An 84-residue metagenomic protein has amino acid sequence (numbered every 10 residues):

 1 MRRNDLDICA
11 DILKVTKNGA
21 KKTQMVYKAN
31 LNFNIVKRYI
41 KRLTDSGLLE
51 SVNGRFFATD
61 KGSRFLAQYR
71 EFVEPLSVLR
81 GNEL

Functional and structural regions predicted by a protein language model:
M1-A10, I35: Short alpha-helical segments that sit at the start of domains
I12-T16: Short helix-to-turn junction characteristic of helix-turn-helix DNA-binding domains, especially the helix
G19-A29: Short acidic, hydrophobic short linear motifs in intrinsically disordered regions
L31-T44: Short amphipathic alpha-helical interaction segments
T44-G54: A short, conserved structural fragment
R55-Y69: Basic, amphipathic "hinge/linker" alpha-helix immediately C-terminal to the N-terminal HTH DNA-binding motif
E71-L84: Amphipathic alpha-helical dimerization/coiled-coil segments that flank or bridge DNA-binding/regulatory modules
